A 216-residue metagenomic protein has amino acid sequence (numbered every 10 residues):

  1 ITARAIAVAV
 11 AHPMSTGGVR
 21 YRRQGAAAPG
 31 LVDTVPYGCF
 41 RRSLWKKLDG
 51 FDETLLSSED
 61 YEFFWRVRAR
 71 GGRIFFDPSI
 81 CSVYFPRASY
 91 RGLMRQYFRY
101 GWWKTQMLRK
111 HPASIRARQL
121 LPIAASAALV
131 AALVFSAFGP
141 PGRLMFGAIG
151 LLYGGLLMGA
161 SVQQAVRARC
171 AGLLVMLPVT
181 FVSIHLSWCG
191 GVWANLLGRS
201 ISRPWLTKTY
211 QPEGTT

Functional and structural regions predicted by a protein language model:
I6-F40, K46, K110: Short, flexible, basic/aromatic active-site loop/helix in glycosyltransferases
P29, T34, S200-T216: Short linear elements at protein peripheries
L44-W45, S82: A generic structural signal for short hydrophobic patches within well-formed alpha-helices
K46, W65, A127: A cross-family signal for key residues in well-ordered alpha-helices that form functional helical elements
D52-I115: Catalytic donor/gating beta->alpha subdomain of glycosyltransferases that bind UDP-sugars
I115-I123: Select subsegments of transmembrane alpha-helices in polytopic membrane proteins, especially boundary-proximal
A125-I201: Membrane-embedded multi-pass helical conduit in multi-pass membrane proteins, especially envelope-biosynthetic
